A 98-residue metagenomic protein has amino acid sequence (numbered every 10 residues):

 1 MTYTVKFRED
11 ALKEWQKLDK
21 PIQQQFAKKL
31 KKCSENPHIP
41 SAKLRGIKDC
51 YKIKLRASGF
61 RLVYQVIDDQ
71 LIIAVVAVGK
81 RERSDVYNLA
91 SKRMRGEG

Functional and structural regions predicted by a protein language model:
T2-T4, K13-K17, L55, F60 (+1 more regions): Enriched for short, Lys/Arg-rich terminal
T4, A27, S41, C50-K52 (+1 more regions): Generic N-terminal leader/processing signal
F7-I39: N-terminal first-folded block
R8, Q25, A42, D69-Q70 (+1 more regions): Compositionally biased, intrinsically disordered low-complexity segments
D10, D49, K80: Residues that form or immediately flank small-molecule/cofactor binding pockets and catalytic motifs
K31-L55: A short, surface-exposed loop/turn module that caps and links secondary-structure elements
